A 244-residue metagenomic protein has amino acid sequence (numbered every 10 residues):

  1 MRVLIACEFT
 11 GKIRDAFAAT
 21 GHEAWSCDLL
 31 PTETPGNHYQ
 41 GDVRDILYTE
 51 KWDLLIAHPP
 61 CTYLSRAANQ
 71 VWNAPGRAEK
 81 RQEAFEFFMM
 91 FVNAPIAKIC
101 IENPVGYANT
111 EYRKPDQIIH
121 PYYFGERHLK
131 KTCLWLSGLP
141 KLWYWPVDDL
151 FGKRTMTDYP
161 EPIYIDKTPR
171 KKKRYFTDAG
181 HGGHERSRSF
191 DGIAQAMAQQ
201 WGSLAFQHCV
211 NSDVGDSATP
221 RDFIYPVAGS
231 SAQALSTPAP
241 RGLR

Functional and structural regions predicted by a protein language model:
M1-R244: Conserved active-site and SAM-binding loop architecture of S-adenosyl-L-methionine-dependent nucleic-acid
